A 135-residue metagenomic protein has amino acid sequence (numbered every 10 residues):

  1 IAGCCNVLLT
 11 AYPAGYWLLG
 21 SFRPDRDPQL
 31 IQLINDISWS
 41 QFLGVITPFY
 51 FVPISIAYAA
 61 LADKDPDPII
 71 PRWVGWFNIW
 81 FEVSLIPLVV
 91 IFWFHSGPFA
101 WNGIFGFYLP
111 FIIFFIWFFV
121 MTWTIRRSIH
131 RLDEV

Functional and structural regions predicted by a protein language model:
I1-V135: Hydrophobic, aromatic-enriched alpha-helical segments typical of multi-pass transmembrane helices
